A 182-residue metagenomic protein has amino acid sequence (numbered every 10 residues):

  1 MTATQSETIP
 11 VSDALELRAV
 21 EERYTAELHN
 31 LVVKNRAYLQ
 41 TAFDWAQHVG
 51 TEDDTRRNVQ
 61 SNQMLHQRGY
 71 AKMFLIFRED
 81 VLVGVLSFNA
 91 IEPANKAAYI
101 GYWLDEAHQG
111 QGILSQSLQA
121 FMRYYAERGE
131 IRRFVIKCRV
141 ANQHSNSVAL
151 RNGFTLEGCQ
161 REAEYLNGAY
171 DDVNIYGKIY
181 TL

Functional and structural regions predicted by a protein language model:
M1-E27, L31-Y38, L75-L182: Acyl-donor (CoA/ACP) binding surface of acyl/acetyltransferases
V33-R36, Q47, Q63: Residue-level detector of secondary-structure transition/capping positions
Q40-Q60: Conserved GNAT-fold acetyl-CoA-binding loop/helix
S61-L65, Y124: A generic secondary-structure signal
M64-G69, F154: Short loop/turn motifs at secondary-structure junctions and domain boundaries
A71-M73: PAS and PAS-like sensory modules
